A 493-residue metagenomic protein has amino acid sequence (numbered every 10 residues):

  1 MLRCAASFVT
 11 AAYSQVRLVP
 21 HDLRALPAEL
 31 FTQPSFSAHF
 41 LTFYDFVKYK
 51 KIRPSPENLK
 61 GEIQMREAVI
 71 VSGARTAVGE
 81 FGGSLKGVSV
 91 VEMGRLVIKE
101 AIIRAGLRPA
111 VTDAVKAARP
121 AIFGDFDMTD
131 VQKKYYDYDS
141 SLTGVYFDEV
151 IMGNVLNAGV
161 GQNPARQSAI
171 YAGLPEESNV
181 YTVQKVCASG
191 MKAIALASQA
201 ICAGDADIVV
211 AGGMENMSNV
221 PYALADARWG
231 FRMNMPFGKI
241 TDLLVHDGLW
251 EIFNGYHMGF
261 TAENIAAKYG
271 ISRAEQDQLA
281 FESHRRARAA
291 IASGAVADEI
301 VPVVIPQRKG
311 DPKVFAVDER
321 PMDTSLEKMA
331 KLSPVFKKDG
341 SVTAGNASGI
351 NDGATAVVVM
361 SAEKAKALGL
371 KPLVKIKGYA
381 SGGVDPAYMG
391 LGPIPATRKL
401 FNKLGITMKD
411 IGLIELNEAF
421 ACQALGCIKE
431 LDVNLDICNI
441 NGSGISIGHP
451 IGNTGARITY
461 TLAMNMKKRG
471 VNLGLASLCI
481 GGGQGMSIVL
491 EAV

Functional and structural regions predicted by a protein language model:
L30, A38-Q64: Short, Lys/Arg-enriched N-terminal segments with co-localized hydrophobic residues within the first ~10-30 amino acids
G61-V91, R95, K99-E100, I240 (+6 more regions): Condensing-enzyme catalytic core mediating Claisen C-C bond formation in acyl metabolism
R75-T76, G87-V91, R95-L96, G106-S140 (+2 more regions): N-terminal extracellular/periplasmic Venus flytrap/periplasmic-binding protein-like
G79, S84, A117-G124, Q132-Y138 (+9 more regions): Cysteine-centered functional microenvironments
G87-V209, M214-M233, K239, L243 (+3 more regions): Conserved beta-ketoacyl condensing-enzyme motif
T112, K116, N154-D207, K239 (+4 more regions): Conserved catalytic cysteine-centered active-site region of acyl-thioester-dependent Claisen-condensing enzymes
A169, V183-E215, F260, A266-A295 (+4 more regions): Active-site-proximal alpha-helical scaffold in enzymes
